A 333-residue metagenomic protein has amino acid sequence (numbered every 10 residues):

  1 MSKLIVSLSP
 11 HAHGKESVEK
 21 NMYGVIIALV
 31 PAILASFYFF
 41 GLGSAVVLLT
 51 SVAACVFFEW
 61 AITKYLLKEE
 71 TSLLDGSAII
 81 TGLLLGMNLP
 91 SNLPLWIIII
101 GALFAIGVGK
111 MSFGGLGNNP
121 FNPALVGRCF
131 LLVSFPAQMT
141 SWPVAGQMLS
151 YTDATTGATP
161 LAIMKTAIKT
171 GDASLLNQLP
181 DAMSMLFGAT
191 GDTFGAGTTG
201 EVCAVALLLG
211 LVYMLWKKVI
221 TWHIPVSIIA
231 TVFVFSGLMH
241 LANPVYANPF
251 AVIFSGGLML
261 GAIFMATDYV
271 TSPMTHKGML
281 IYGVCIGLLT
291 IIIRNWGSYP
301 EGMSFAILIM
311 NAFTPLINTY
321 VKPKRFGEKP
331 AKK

Functional and structural regions predicted by a protein language model:
M1-V56, W60, P330-K333: N-terminal signal-anchor module of multipass membrane proteins
M1-Y23, I293-K333: Cytosolic-side transmembrane-helix boundaries in multi-pass membrane proteins
S9, F57-E69, I106-G117, L209-K218 (+1 more regions): C-terminal ends of transmembrane helices
G41-A54, N92-G101, T193-A204, Y246-L258: Structural signature of hydrophobic alpha-helical transmembrane segments
E70-I80, I97-L103, N118-C129, W222-A230 (+2 more regions): Cytoplasmic-side transmembrane-helix entry/capping segments in multi-pass membrane proteins
L84-D153: Membrane-interface helix-loop-helix junctions at boundaries between adjacent transmembrane segments
P120-A124, P249-L258, M279, S298-M310: Loop-to-transmembrane alpha-helix initiation sites
P123-L208: Long hydrophobic alpha-helical segments that form multi-pass transmembrane helix bundles in integral membrane proteins
